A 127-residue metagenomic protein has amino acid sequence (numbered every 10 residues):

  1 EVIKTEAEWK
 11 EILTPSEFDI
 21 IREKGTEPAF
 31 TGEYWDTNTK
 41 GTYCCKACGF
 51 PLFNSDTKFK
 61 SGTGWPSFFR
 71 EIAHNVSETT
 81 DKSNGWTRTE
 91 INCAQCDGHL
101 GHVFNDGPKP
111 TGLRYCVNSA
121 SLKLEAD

Functional and structural regions predicted by a protein language model:
E1-V2, E6, K10-D127: A short Gly-Trp-Pro
